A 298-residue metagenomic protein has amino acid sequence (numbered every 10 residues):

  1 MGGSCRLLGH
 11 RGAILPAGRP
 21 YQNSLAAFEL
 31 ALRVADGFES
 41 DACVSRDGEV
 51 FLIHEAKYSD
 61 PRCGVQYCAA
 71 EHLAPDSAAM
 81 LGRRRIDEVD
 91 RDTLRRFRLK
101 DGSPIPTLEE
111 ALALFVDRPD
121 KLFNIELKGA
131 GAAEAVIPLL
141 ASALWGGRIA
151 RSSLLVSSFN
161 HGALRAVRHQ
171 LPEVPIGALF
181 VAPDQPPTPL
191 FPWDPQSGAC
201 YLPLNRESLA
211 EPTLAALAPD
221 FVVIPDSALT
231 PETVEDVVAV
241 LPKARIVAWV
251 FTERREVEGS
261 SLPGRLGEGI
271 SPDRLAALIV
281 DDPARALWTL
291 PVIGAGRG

Functional and structural regions predicted by a protein language model:
M1-G298: Phosphate-group recognition and catalysis centered on beta-loop-alpha active-site segments
